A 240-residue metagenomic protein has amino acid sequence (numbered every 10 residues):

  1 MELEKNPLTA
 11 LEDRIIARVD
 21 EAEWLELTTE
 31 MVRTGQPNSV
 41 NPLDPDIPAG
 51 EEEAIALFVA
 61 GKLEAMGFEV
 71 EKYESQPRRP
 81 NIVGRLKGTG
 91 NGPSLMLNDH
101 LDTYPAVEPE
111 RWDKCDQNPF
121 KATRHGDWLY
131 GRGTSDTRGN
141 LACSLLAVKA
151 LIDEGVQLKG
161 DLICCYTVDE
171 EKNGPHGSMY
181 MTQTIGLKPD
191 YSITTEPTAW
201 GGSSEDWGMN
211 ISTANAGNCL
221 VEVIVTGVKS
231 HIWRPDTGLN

Functional and structural regions predicted by a protein language model:
E2-E108: N-terminal helical capping/dimerization or prosegment-like subdomains of hydrolases acting on amide or phosphate bonds
W24, K114-D116, N215-G217: Short, flexible loop/turn motifs enriched in small residues
R33, P37, F120-A122, T226-V228: Short connector loops/turns at beta-strand edges and beta->alpha or beta->beta junctions
P42-P48, P109-P119, S204-E205: Charged, glycine/proline-rich intrinsically disordered loops and linkers
R78-N81, Q117-P119, L220: Short glycine-rich loop/turn motifs
G84-L86, R124, V225: Conserved hydrophobic "DFG−1" position in protein kinase catalytic cores
G92-I163: Active-site metal-coordination/substrate-binding segment of hydrolases, especially metallo-dependent peptidases
T134-N240: Fold-level recognition of mixed alpha/beta catalytic cores in primary-metabolism enzymes, strongest
